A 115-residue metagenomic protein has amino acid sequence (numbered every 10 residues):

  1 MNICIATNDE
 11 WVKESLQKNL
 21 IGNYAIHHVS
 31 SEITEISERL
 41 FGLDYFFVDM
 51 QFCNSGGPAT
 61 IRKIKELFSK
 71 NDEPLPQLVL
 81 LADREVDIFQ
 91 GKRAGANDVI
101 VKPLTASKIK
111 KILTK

Functional and structural regions predicted by a protein language model:
M1-W11, L16, F46: Conserved acidic segment of CheY-like receiver
D9-S31: Two-component/phosphorelay signaling modules centered on CheY-like receiver
V29-Y45: Acidic, metal-coordinating helix/loop segments flanking the phosphotransfer/catalytic sites of two-component signaling
F47-F68: Conserved phosphotransfer microenvironments
A59, D83-D98: Alpha4 helix (beta4-alpha4-beta5 surface) of REC/receiver domains from two-component response regulators
N71-E85: A short, hydrophobic beta-strand element within the central beta-sheet of small alpha/beta folds
L104-L113: C-terminal output helix
